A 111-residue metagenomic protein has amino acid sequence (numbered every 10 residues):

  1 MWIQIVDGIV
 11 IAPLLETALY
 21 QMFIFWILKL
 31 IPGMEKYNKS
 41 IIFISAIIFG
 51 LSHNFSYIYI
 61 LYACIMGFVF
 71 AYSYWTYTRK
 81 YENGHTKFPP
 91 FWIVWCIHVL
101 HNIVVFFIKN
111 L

Functional and structural regions predicted by a protein language model:
I5-L111: Transmembrane helix-loop-helix hairpins at the membrane interface of multi-pass integral membrane proteins
